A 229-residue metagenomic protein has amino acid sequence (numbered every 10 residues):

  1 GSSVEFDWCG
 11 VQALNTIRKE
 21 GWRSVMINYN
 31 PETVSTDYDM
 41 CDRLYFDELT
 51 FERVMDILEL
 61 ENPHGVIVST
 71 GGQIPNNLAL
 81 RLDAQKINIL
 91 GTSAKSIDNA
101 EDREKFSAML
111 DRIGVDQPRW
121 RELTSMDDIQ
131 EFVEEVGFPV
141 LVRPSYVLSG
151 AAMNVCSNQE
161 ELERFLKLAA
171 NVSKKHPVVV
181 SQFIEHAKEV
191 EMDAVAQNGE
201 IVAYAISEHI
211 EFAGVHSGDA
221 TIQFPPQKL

Functional and structural regions predicted by a protein language model:
G1-L229: N-terminal beta-alpha lobe that positions the nucleotide/phosphoryl donor in ATP/NTP-coupled carboxylate activation
